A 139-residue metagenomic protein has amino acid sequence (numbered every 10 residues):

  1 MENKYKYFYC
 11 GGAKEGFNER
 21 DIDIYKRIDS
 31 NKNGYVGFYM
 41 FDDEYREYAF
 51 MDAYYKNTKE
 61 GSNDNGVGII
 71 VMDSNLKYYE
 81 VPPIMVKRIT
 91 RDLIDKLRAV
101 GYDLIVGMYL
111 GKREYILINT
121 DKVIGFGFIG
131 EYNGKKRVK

Functional and structural regions predicted by a protein language model:
E2-K139: Active-site and NAD+-binding cores of ADP-ribose-processing enzymes
